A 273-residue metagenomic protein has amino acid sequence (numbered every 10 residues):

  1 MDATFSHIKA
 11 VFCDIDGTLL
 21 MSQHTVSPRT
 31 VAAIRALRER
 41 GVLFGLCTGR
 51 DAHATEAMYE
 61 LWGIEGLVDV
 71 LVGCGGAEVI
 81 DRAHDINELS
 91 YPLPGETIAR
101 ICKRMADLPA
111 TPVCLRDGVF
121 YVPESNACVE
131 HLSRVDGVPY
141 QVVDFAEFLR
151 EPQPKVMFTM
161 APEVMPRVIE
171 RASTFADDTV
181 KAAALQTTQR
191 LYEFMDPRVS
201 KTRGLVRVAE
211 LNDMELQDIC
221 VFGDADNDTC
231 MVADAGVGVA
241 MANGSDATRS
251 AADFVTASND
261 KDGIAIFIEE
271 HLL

Functional and structural regions predicted by a protein language model:
M1-I15, A32-E39: Non-catalytic pre-domain segments flanking phosphatase-related domains
D2-A10, S27, E193-L273: Mg2+-dependent phosphoryl-transfer enzymes with acidic/Ser/Thr/Gly-rich catalytic loops
I8, V68, P109, Q153-P154 (+2 more regions): Short, well-ordered alpha-helix to beta-strand connector turns
S22-V26: Conserved ATPase-coupling elements of RecA-like P-loop NTPase cores
P28-C128: Active-site phosphate-binding/coordination module
T30, T55-Y59, V168, A172 (+3 more regions): Hydrophobic packing residues within well-ordered alpha-helices of enzyme cores
G41-G45, D69, K155, Q217-D218 (+1 more regions): Short active-site oxyanion
R104-M231: Conserved acidic, metal-coordinating active-site core of Asp-based, Mg2+-dependent phosphoryl-transfer enzymes
